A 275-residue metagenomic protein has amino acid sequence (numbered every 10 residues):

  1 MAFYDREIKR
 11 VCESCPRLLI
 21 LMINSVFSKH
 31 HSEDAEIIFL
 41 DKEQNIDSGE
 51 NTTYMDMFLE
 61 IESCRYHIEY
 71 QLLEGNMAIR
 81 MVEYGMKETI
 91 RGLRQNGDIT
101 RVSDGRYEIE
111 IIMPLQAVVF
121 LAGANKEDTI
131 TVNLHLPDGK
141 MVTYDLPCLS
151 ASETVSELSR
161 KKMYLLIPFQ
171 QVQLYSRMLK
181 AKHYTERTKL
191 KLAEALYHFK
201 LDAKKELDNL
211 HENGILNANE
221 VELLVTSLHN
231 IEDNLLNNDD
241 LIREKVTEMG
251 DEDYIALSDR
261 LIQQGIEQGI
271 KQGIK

Functional and structural regions predicted by a protein language model:
M1-D239: Conserved single-residue anchors adjacent to enzymatic active/cofactor-binding motifs
A2, D240-K275: Intrinsic-disorder/low-complexity detector
